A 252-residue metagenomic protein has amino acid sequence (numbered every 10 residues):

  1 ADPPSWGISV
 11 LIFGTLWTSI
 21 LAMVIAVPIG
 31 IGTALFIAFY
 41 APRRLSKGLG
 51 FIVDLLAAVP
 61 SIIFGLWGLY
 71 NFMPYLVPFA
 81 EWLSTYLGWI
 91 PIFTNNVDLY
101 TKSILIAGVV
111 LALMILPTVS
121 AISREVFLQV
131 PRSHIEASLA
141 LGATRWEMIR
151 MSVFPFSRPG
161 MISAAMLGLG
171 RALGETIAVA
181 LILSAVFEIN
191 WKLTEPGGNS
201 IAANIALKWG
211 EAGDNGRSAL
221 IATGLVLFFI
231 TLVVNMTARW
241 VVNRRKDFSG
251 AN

Functional and structural regions predicted by a protein language model:
A1-A22, P42, V97, L207-S218: Periplasmic/extracellular loop-to-transmembrane helix junction in inner-membrane transport proteins
A1-S9, F64-L113, L193-E195: Membrane-interfacial helix termini and adjacent extracytoplasmic/periplasmic loops of multi-pass transporters
L11, T15, F51-D54, A58 (+2 more regions): Residue-level signal for discrete positions within transmembrane alpha-helices of multi-pass small-molecule
F13, W17-I25, I29, T33 (+3 more regions): Hydrophobic alpha-helical transmembrane segments of multipass integral membrane proteins, especially permease/channel
A22-V53, L66, A238-R244: Transmembrane-helix boundary motif in ABC transporter permease subunits
L55, V59, V119-S123, V130-P131 (+2 more regions): Transmembrane alpha-helices
R124-L128, R132, M166, L207-N252: C-terminal transmembrane helix and the adjacent membrane-cytosol boundary/short C-terminal tail of inner/organellar
V179-F228: Interhelical loop and adjacent transmembrane-helix boundary motif in polytopic membrane transport permeases
